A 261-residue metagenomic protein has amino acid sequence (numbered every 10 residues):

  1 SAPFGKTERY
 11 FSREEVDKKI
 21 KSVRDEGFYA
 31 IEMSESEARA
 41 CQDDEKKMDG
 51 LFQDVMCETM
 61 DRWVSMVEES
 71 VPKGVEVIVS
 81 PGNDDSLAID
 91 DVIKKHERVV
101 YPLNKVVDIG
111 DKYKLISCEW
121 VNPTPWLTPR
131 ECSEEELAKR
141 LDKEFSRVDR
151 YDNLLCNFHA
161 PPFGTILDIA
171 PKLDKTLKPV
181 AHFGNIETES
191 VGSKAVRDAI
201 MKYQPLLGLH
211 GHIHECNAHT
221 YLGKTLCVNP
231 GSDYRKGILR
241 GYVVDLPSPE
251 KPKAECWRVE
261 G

Functional and structural regions predicted by a protein language model:
S1-G110: Core catalytic region of metal-dependent phosphoesterases/phosphodiesterases, especially metallo-beta-lactamase-like
Y10, E37-C57, D61, N157-Q204: Active-site-proximal segments of metal-dependent phosphoesterases and phosphodiesterases across multiple
T59-V77, V148-Y151, A195-L206: A structural motif corresponding to the C-terminal end of an alpha-helix and its immediate exit/capping segment
E76-V79, V100, K114, N153-L155 (+2 more regions): Proline-centered loop/turn at the N-terminus of a beta-strand
S80-D90, V107, P123-P125, P161-L167 (+3 more regions): Active-site environment of divalent metal-dependent phosphoester hydrolases
I89-E97, L173-P179, N217-S232: Short, electropositive alpha-helical surface patch
V106-K112, T128, C132-S133, A199-K202 (+1 more regions): Binuclear metal-dependent phosphoesterase catalytic core
D111-L154, D174-K175, I186-S190: Binuclear metal-dependent hydrolase catalytic cores centered on His/Asp/Glu-rich metal-binding motifs
